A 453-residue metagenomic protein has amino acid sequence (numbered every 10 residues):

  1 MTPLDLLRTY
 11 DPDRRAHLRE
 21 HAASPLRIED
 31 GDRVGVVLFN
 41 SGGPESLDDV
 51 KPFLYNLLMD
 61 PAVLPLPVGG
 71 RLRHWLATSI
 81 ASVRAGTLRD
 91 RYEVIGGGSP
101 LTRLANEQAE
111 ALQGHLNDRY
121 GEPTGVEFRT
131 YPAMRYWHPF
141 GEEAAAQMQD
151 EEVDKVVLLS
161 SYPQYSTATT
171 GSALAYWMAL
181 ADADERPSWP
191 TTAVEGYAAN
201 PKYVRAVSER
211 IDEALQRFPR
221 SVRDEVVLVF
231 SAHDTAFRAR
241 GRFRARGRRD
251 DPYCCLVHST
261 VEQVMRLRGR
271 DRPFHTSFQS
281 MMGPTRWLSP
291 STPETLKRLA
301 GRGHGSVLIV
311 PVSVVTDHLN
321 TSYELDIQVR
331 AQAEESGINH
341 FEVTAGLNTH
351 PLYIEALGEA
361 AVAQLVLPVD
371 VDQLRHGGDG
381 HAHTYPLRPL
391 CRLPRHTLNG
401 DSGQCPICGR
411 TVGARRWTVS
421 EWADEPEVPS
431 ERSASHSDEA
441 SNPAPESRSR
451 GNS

Functional and structural regions predicted by a protein language model:
M1-D438, N442, R448-S453: Active-site-proximal alpha-helix that buttresses catalytic centers in soluble enzyme cores
